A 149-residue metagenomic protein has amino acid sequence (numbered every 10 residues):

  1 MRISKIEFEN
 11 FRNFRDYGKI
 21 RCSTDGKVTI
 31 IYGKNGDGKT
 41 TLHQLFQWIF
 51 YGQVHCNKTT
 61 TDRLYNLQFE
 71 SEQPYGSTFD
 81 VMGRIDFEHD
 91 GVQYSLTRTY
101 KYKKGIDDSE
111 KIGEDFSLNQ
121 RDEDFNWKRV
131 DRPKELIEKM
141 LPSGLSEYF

Functional and structural regions predicted by a protein language model:
M1-N126, D131: Extreme N-terminal "head/tail" segments of very large remodeling/mechanoenzyme assemblies
R84-H89, K134-F149: Flexible, charged interface-and-hinge segments in very large macromolecular machines that mediate substrate binding
